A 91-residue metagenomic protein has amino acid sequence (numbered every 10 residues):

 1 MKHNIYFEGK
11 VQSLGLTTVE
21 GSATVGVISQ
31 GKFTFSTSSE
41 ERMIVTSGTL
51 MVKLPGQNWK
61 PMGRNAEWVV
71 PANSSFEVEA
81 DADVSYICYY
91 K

Functional and structural regions predicted by a protein language model:
M1-E8, I87-K91: Double-stranded beta-helix
G9-K10, T18-S38, G63-A72: Conserved short histidine dyad/triad with adjacent acidic residue
F35, V52, Y86-C88: Short hydrophobic/aromatic-rich beta-strand segments that constitute the beta-sheet cores of beta-sandwich/beta-barrel
S39-M51: Glycine- and acidic-residue-biased ligand/ion/polar-headgroup-sensing regions
R42, N58-K60: Short, surface-exposed secondary-structure edge patches
P71-K91: Ligand-binding loop in jelly-roll beta-barrel domains
